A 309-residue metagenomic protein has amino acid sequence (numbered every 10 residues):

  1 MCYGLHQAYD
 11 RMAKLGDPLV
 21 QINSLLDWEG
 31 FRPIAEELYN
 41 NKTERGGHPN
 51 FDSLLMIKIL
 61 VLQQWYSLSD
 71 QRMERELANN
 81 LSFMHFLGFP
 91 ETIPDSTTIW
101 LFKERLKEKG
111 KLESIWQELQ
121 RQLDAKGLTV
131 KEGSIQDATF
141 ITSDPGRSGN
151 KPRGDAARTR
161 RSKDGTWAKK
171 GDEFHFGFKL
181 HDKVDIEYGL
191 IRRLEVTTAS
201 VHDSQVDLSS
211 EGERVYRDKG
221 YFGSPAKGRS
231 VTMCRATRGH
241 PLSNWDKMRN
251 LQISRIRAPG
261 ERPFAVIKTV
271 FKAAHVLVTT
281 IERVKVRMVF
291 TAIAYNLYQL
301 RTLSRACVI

Functional and structural regions predicted by a protein language model:
M1-E36, L303-I309: Charged, often Cys/His-bearing segments associated with DNA-binding zinc-finger transcription factors
I34, Y39-I57, Q64-R121: Basic, low-complexity intrinsically disordered segments
R45-L54, E173, V278-V286: Structural motif
M56-Q63, A294-Y298: Short, amphipathic alpha-helical segments that act as regulatory/interfacial helices in nucleotide-processing proteins
R75-A78, P94-R235: Polybasic low-complexity intrinsically disordered regions
W116-A125, V266, M288-A294: Charged alpha-helix within mobile-element recombinases
E211-V289: Helix-centered, glycine/charged polyanion-binding patches within enzymatic domains that contact phosphate-containing
R287-A292, Y298, T302-I309: C-terminal domain-tail junction helix/linker
